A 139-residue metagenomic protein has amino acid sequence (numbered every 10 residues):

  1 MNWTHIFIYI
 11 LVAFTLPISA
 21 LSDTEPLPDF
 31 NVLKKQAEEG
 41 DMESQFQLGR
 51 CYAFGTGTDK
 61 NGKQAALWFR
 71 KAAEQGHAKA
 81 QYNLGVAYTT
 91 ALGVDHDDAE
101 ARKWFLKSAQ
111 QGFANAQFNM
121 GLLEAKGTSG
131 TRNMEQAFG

Functional and structural regions predicted by a protein language model:
F7-P17: Bacterial N-terminal signal peptides
I18-R50: N-terminal leader/linker segments that initiate helical-solenoid repeat arrays
Q36, K71-A72, K107-S108: Canonical positions in the second alpha-helix
Q47-F54, T58, N83-T90, V94 (+1 more regions): Hydrophobic face of amphipathic alpha-helices that form TPR/SEL1-like repeat modules and related alpha-solenoid
